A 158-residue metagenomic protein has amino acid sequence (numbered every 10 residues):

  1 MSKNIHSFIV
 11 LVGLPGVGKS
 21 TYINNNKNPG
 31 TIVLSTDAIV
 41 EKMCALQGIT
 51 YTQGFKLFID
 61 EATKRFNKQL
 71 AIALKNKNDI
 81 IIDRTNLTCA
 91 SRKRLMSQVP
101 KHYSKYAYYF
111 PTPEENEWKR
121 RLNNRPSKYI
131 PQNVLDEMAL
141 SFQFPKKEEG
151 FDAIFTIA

Functional and structural regions predicted by a protein language model:
S2-V12, V17-I32, A38, K105 (+1 more regions): Conserved GTP-binding G-domain of TRAFAC-class P-loop NTPases and closely related GTPase folds
S20-N78, E117: Conserved substrate/cofactor phosphate-moiety recognition/catalytic segment in nucleotide-dependent phosphotransferases
S35, T50-F55, T88-A90, P113 (+1 more regions): Alpha-helix initiation/capping motif
T50-Q53, P100, N124-S127: Short, hinge-like loop/turn segments at secondary-structure boundaries
K56-F110: Glycine-rich phosphate-binding loop used to anchor ATP phosphates in small-molecule kinases, encompassing both
